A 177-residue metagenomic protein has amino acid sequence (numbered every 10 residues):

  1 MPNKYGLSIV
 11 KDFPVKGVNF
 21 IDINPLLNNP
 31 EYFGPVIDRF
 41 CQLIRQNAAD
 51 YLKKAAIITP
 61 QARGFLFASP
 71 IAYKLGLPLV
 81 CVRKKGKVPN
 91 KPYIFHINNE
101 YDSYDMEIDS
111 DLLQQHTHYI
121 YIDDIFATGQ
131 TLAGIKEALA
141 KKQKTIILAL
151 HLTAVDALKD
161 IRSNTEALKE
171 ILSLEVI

Functional and structural regions predicted by a protein language model:
M1-Y51, D109-L112, H116: Active-site-facing substrate-recognition patch
N3-G6, A133-I177: PRPP-dependent phosphoribosyltransferase catalytic core
D50-Q61: Short glycine-rich phosphate-binding loop at a beta-alpha junction
A55-A56, H118-I120, L148: Structural motif
L66-L75, G134-E137: Short Gly/Thr/Asp-enriched flexible loops that form oxyanion-binding sites at enzyme active sites
L77-I120: Short, glycine/charge-rich flexible loops or terminal/linker lids adjacent to PRPP-binding catalytic cores
D123-A133: Acidic, divalent-metal-coordinating active-site segment for phosphoryl/phosphodiester hydrolysis, typified by short
